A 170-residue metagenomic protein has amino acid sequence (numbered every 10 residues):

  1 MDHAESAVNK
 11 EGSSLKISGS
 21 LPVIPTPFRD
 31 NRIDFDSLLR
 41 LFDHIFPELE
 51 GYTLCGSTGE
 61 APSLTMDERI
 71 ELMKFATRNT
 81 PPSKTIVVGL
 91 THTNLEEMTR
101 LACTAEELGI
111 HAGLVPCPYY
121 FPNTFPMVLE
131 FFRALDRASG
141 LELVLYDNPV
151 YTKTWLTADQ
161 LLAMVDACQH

Functional and structural regions predicted by a protein language model:
D2, V8-W155, L161-A163: Active-site beta->alpha loop and helix N-cap motifs at the rims of alpha/beta catalytic domains
D166-H170: Basic phosphate/pyrophosphate-binding loop/patch that engages nucleotide-derived ligands
